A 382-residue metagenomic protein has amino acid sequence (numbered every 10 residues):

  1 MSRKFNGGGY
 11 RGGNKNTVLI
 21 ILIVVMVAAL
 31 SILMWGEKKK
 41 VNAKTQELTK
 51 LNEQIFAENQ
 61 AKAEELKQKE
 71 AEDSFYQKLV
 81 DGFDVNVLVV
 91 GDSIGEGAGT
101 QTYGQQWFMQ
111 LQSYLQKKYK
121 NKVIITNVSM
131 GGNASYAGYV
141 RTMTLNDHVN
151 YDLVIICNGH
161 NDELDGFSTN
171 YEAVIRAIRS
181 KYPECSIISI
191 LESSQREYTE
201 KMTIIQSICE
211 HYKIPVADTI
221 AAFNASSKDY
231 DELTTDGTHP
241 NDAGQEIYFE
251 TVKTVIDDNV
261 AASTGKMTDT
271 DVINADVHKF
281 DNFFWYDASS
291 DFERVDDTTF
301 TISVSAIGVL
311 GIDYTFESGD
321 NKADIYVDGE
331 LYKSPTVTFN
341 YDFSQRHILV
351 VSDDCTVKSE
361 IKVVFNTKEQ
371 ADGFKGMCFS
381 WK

Functional and structural regions predicted by a protein language model:
M1-L88, G95-Q101, K253-K382: N-terminal secretory targeting modules
N6-G8, N14-I23, V140-G265, S318-G319 (+7 more regions): Alpha-helical cap/lid subdomain in secreted, periplasmic, or secretory-pathway luminal O-acyl-processing enzymes
S93-I94, S129: Catalytic nucleophile serine of serine hydrolases, specifically the conserved "nucleophile elbow" pentapeptide
A98-Y103, D165-S168: Short, solvent-exposed loop/turn segments at secondary-structure boundaries
G104-L111, Y171, M202: Amphipathic alpha-helical segments in well-structured domains
M109-I125: Signal peptide-proximal N-terminal region of secreted/periplasmic/extracellular or secretory-lumen proteins
I125-N127, V216: Conserved beta-strand scaffold positions in the cores of enzyme catalytic domains, especially in NTP/NDP-utilizing
G132-T142: Structural motif
